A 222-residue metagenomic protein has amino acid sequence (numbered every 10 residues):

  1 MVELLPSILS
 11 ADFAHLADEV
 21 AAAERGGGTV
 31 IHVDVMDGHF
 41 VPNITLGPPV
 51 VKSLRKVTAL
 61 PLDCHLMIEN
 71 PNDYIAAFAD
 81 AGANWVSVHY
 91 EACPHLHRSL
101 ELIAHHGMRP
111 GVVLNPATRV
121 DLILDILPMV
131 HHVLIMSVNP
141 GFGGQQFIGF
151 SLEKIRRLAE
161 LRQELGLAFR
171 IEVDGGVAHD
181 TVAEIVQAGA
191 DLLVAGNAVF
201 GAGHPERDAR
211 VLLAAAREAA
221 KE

Functional and structural regions predicted by a protein language model:
M1-S87, E91-R98, L102-H105, P110 (+6 more regions): Conserved N-terminal beta1-alpha1 strand-loop-helix module at the mouth
E3, V113, L134-S137, E172 (+1 more regions): Conserved beta-strand segments that form the floor/walls of ligand-binding pockets within enzyme and binding domains
R109-V113, A117: Internal catalytic-core helix/loop-beta-alpha segment that presents or stabilizes conserved functional determinants
T118-L122: A short, acidic/glycine-rich surface segment
V138-N139, Q146-L192, A198: Active-site/ligand-binding-proximal alpha/beta "capping" segment
